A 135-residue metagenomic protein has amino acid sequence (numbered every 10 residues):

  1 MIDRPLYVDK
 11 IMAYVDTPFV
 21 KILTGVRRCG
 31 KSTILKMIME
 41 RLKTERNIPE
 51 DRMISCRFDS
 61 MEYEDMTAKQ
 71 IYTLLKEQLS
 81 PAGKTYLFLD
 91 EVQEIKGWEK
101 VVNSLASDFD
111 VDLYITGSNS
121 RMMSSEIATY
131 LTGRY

Functional and structural regions predicted by a protein language model:
M1-Y135: Phosphate-binding site recognition
